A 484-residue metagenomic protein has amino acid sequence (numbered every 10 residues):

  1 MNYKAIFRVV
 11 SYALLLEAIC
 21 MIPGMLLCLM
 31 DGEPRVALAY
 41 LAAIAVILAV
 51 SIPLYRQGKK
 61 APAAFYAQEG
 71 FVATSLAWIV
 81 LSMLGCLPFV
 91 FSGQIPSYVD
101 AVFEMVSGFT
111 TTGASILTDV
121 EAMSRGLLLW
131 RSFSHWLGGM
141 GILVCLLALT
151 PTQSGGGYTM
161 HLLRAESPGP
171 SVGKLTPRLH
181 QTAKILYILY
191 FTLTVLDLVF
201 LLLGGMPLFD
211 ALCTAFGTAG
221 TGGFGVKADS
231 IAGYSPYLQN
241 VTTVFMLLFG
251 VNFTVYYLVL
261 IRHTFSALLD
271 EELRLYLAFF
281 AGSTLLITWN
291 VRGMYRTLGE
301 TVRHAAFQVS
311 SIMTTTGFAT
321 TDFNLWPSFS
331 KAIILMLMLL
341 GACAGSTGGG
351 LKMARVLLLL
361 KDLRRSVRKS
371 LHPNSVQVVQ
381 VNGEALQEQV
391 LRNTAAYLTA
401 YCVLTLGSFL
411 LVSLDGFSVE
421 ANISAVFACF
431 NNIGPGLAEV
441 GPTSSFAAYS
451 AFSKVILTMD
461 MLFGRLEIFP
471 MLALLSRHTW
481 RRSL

Functional and structural regions predicted by a protein language model:
M1-L484: Membrane-proximal intracellular helices of multi-pass ion channels
